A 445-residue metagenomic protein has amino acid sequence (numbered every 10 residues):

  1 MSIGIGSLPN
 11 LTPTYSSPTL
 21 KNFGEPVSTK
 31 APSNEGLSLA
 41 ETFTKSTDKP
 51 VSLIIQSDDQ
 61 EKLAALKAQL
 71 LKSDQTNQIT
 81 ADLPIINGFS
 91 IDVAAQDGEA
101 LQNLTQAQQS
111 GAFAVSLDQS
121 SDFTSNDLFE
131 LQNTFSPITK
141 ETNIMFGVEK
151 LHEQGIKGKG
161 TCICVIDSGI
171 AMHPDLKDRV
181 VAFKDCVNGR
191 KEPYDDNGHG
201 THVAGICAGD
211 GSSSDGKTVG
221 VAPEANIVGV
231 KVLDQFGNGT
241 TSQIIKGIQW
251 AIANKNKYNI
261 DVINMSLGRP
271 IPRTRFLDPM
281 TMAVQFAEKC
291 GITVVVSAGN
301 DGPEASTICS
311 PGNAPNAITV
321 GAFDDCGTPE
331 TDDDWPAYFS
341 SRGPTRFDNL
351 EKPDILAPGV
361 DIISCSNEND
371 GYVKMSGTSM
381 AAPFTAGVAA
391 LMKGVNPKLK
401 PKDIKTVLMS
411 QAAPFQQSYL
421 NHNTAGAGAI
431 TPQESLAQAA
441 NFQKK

Functional and structural regions predicted by a protein language model:
M1-S33, M265, K445: Short, compositionally biased, intrinsically disordered N-terminal export/targeting signals, typified by the non-Sec
G4, A64-N143: Autoinhibitory propeptides
G24-T47, V93-Q106, S125-V165, D175 (+3 more regions): N-terminal domain-start motif of subtilase-like serine proteases
K45-S57: Short glycine-/aliphatic-rich beta-strand segments at the starts of folded cytosolic domains
K150-I163, G169-A182, R190-S242, Y258-D261 (+4 more regions): Subtilisin-like serine protease catalytic core
D167, G312-G394, K398, E434-A437: Extracellular S/T/G-rich loop segment that most often corresponds to the catalytic His/Ser-adjacent loop
A204-C207, V228-D234, T307-S310, G359-A425: Hydrolase catalytic cores
I248-T274, S297: Short acidic, glycine-rich surface-loop motifs adjacent to enzyme active sites
